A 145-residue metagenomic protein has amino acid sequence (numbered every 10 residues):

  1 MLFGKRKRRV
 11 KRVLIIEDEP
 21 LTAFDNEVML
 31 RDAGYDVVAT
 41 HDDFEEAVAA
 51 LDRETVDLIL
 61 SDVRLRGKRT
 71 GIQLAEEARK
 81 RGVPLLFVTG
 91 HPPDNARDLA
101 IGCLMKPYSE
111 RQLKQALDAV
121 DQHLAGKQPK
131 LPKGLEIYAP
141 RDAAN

Functional and structural regions predicted by a protein language model:
M1-R12, S109-N145: Non-catalytic signal-transmission and effector/linker regions of two-component phosphorelay proteins
E17: Conserved acidic carboxylate
P20-A39: Two-component/phosphorelay signaling modules centered on CheY-like receiver
E27, T40-L58, R66: Acidic, metal-coordinating helix/loop segments flanking the phosphotransfer/catalytic sites of two-component signaling
D52-E54, E77-V83: Conserved phosphotransfer cores of two-component systems
S61-R79: Conserved phosphotransfer microenvironments
K106: A Lys-centered signature of the CheY-like receiver
